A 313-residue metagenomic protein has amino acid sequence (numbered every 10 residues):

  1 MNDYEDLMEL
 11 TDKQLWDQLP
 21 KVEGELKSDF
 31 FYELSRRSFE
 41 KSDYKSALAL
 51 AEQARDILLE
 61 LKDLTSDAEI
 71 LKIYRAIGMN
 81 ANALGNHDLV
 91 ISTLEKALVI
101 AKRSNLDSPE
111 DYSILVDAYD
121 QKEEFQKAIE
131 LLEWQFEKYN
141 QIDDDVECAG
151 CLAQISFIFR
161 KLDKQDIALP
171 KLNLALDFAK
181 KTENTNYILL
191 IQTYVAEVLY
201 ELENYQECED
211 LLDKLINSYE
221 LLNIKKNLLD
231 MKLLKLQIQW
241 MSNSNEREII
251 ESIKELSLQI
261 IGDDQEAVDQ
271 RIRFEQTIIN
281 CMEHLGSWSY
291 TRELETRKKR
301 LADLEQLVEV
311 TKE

Functional and structural regions predicted by a protein language model:
M1-Q14, E251-E313: C-terminal non-catalytic interaction modules
M8, Y44, H87, F125 (+6 more regions): TPR-repeat structural position
W16, R55-K62, E95-K102, E133-D144 (+4 more regions): Amphipathic alpha-helical segments of tetratricopeptide repeats
E25, T65-A68, L106, V146 (+4 more regions): Residue signature of alpha-solenoid helical repeat architecture, marking inter-repeat boundaries and helix-start
D29, A68-K72, E110, G150 (+4 more regions): Residue register of alpha-helical TPR repeats
K41, I77, L84, K122 (+8 more regions): Structural motif corresponding to the intra-repeat A-B loop/turn of tetratricopeptide repeats
